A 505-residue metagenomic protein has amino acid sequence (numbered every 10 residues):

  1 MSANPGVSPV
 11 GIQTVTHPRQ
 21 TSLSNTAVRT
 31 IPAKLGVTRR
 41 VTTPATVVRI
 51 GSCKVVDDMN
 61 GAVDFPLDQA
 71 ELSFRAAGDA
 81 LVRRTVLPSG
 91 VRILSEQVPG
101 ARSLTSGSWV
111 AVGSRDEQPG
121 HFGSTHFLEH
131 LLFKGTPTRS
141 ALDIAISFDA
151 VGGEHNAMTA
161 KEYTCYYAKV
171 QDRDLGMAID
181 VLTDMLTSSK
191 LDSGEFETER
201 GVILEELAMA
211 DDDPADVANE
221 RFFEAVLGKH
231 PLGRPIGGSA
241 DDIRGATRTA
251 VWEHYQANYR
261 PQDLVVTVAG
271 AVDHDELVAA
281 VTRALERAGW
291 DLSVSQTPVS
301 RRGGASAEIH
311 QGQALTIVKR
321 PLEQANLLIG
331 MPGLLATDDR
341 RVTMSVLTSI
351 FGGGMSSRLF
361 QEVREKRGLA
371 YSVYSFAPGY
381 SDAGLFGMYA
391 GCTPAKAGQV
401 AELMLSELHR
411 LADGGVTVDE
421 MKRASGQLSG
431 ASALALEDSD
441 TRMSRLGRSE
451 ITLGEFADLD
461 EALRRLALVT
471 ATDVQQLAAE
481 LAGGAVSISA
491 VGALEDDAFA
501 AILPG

Functional and structural regions predicted by a protein language model:
S2-N4, S8, T16-T30, K34 (+2 more regions): Low-acidity, Ser/Thr- and Arg-rich intrinsically disordered low-complexity segments
V47, G51-D68, A80, V86 (+7 more regions): Charge-rich, well-structured scaffold segments of protease-associated domains
F74-A77: Short loop/turn motifs at secondary-structure junctions and domain boundaries
Q97: Peptidyl-prolyl cis-trans isomerase
G100, T105-K169, G353-L369, Y380: M16/MPP (pitrilysin/insulinase) zinc-metallopeptidase core fold and M16-derived inactive scaffolds
G107-W109, D291-S357: His/Glu-based metal-binding/catalytic segments typifying zinc-dependent metallopeptidases
